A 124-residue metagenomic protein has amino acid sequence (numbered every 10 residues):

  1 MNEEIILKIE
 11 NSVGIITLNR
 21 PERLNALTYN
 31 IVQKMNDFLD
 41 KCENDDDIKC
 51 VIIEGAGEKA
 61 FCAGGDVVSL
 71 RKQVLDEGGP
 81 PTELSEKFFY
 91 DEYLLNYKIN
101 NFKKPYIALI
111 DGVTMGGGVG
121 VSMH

Functional and structural regions predicted by a protein language model:
M1-E54, Y97: Conserved CoA-thioester-binding segment of acyl-CoA-metabolizing enzymes
I16, I53, D66, V121-S122: Hydrophobic/aromatic residues within transmembrane alpha-helices of multi-pass small-molecule transporters
E22, I31, D66-S69, M123-H124: Short, glycine/charged-enriched secondary-structure capping and boundary segments
A26, G79, E83-E86, I110-V113: Alpha-helix capping and helix-loop boundary segments enriched in small/acidic/polar residues
F38, D91, L95-F102: Catalytic-core regions built around general acid/base machinery
E54-G55, I110: Short beta-strand/turn micro-motifs composed of small residues that flank or help shape donor/cofactor-binding pockets
G55-L94: Glycine- (often His-adjacent) and acidic-residue-rich active-site loop that binds/positions the CoA thioester
I99-H124: Glycine-rich beta-to-alpha active-site loop
